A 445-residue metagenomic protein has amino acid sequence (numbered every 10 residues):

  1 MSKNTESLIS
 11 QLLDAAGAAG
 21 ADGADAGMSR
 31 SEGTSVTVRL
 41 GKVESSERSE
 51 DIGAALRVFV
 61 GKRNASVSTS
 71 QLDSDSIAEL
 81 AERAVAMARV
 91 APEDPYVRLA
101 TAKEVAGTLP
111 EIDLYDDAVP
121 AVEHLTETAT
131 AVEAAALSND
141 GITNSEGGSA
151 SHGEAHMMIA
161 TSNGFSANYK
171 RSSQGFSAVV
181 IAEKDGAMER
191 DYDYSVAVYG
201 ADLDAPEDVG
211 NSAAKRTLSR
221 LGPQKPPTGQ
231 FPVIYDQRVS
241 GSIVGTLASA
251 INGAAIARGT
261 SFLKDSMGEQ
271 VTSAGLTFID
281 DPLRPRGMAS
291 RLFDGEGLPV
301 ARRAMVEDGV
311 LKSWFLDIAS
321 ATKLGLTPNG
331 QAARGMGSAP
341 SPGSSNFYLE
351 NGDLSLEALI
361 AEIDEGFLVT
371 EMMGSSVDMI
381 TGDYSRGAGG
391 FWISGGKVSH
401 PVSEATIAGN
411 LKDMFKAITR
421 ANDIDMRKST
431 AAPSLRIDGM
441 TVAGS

Functional and structural regions predicted by a protein language model:
M1-R291, G295-L298, E307-V310, G395-K397 (+3 more regions): Active-site bordering "gate/hinge" segments that shape substrate access to catalytic or cofactor-binding pockets
S266-S445: Dual-mode signal for accessory low-complexity, basic/Gly-rich regions
